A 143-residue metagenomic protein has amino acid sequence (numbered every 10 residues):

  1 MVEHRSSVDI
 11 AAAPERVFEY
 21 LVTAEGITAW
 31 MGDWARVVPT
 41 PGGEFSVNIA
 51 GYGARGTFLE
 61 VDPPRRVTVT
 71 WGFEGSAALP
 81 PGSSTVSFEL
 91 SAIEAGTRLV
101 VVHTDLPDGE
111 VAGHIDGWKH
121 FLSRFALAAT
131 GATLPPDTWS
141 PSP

Functional and structural regions predicted by a protein language model:
M1-R36: Hydrophobic ligand-binding cavity/cleft-lining segments
S6-I10, F88, V101: A structural signal for short, well-ordered beta-strand segments
V17, I27, F45, F58 (+4 more regions): Hydrophobic pocket/interface hotspot
L21, W30-M31, T70-F73, I115-W118: Tryptophan-centric aromatic hotspots in well-structured domains and transmembrane helices
V22-T23, P63, L127-G131: Residues at helix-coil transition
A35-P41, N48-R98, T104: Hydrophobic-ligand binding "helix-grip"
D105-P143: A conserved amphipathic terminal alpha-helix motif
